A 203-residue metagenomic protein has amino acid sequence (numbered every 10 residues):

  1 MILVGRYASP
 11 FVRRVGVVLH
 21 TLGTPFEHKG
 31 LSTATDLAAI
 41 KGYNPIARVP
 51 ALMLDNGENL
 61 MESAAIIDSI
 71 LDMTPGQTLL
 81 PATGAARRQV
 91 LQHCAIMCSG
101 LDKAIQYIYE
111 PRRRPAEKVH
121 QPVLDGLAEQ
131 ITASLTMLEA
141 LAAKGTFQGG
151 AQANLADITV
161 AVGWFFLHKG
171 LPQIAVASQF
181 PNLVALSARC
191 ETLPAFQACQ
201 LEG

Functional and structural regions predicted by a protein language model:
M1-P122: GST-like domain detector, emphasizing the conserved glutathione-binding G-site in the N-terminal thioredoxin-like
S9, D157, L193: Conserved G/P- and acidic residue-centered "switch" motifs that form tight phosphate/ATP-binding loops in soluble
I67, L71, L91-C94, L135 (+2 more regions): Non-transmembrane alpha-helical segments in soluble domains of secreted/periplasmic/extracellular proteins
M97-A188: GST-like fold's C-terminal all-alpha helical module
I131-T132, E191-G203: Charged/polar, low-hydrophobicity segments characteristic of intrinsically disordered regions and flexible loops
